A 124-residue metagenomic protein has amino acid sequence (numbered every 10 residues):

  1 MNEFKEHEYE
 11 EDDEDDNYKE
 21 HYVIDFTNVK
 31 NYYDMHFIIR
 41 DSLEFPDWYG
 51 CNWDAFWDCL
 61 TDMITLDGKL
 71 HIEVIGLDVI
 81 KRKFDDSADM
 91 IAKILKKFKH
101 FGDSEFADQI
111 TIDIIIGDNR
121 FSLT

Functional and structural regions predicted by a protein language model:
M1-T124: Positively charged, polar, low-complexity stretches
